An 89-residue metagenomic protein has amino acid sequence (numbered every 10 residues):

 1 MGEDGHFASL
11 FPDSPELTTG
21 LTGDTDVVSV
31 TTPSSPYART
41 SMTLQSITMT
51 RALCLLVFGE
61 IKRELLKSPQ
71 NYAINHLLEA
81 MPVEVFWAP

Functional and structural regions predicted by a protein language model:
M1-P89: Conserved phosphate- and dinucleotide-binding cores of soluble alpha/beta proteins, encompassing both enzyme active
